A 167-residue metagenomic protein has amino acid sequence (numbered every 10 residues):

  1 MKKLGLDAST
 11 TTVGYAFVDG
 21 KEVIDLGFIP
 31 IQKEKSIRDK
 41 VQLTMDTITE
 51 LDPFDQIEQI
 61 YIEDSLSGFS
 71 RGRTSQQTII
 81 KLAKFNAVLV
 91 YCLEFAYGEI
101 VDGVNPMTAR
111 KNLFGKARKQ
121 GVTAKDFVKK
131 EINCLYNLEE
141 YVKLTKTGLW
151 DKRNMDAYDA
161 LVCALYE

Functional and structural regions predicted by a protein language model:
M1-E167: Phosphate- and other anionic-substrate recognition elements at nucleic-acid/protein interfaces
